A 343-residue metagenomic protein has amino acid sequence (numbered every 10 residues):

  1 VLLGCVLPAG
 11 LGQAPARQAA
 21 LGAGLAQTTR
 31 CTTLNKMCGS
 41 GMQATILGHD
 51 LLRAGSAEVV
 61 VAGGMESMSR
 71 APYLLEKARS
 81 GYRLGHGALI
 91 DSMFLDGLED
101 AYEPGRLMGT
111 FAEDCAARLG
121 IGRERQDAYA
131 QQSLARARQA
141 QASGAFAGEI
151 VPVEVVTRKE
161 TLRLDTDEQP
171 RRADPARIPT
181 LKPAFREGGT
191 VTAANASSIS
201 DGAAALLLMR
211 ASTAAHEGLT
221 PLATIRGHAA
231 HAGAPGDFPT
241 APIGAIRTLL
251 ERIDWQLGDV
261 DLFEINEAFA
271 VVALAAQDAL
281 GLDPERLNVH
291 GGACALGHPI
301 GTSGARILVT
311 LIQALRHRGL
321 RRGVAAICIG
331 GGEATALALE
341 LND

Functional and structural regions predicted by a protein language model:
V1-L11, P15-A23, R30, D114-R123 (+5 more regions): Conserved active-site "lid/cap" helical segment
V1-V60, G64-R83, I150-L164, L257-A279: Conserved beta-ketoacyl condensing-enzyme motif
C5-E58, Y102-M108, R172-S198, A279-R306 (+2 more regions): Conserved catalytic cysteine-centered active-site region of acyl-thioester-dependent Claisen-condensing enzymes
K36-E66, A116-A145, A205-S212, Q277 (+2 more regions): Active-site-proximal alpha-helical scaffold in enzymes
V59-C115: Flexible glycine-/small-residue-enriched beta->alpha junction loops that bind anionic phosphate/pyrophosphate groups
D91, P175-T240, G244, E251-I253 (+4 more regions): Condensing-enzyme catalytic core mediating Claisen C-C bond formation in acyl metabolism
F111-E113, E149, V156, R226-A295: Active-site pocket-lining segment
R125-H216, A279, P284-R286: N-terminal extracellular/periplasmic Venus flytrap/periplasmic-binding protein-like
